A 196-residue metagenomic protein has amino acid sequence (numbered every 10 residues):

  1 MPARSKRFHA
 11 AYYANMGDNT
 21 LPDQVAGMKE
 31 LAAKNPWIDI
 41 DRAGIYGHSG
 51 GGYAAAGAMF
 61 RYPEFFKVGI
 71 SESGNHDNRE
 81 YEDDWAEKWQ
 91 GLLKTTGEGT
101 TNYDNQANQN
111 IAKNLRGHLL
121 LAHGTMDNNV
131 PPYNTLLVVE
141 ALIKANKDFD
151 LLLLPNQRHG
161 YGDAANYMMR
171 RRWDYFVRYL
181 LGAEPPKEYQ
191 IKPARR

Functional and structural regions predicted by a protein language model:
M1-S49, H76, Y81-E87: Cap/lid segment of the alpha/beta-hydrolase catalytic domain
A3, R79, L136, I143-R196: C-terminal catalytic histidine-bearing segment of alpha/beta-hydrolase fold enzymes
A11, N19, D23, V68 (+2 more regions): Mobile cap/lid helix-loop segments that gate and shape the active-site cleft of serine hydrolases
I45-G47, E72, A122: Short beta-strand immediately N-terminal to the catalytic nucleophile in serine-hydrolase-like folds
G47-G51, A55, G69: Gly/Ala-rich beta-loop-alpha elbow adjacent to hydrolase catalytic centers
G52-E64: Short glycine-enriched nucleophile-adjacent loop and the immediately C-terminal alpha-helix near the catalytic center
L115, L121-H123, D127: Short beta-strand/loop motif that positions the catalytic acidic residue of the alpha/beta-hydrolase fold
N128-L137: Conserved alpha/beta-hydrolase "acid-adjacent" motif
